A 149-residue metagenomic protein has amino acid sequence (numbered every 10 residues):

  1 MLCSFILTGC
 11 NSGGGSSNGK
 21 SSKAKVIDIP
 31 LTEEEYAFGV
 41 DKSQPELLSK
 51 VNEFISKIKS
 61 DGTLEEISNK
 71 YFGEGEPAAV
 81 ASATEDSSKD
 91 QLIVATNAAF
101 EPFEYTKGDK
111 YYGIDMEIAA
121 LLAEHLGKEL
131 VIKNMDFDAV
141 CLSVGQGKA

Functional and structural regions predicted by a protein language model:
M1-L2: Sec-dependent signal peptide hydrophobic core
F5-G9: C-terminal motif of bacterial Sec signal peptides marking the signal peptidase cleavage site
N11-G14: Bacterial signal peptide processing site
S22-L31: Short beta-strand->loop
E33-P45, S49, E53: A bilobed periplasmic-binding-protein/Venus flytrap-type ligand-binding module shared by bacterial periplasmic
E46, K50, F54, I58 (+3 more regions): Extracytoplasmic small-molecule ligand-binding "clamshell" domains of the periplasmic binding protein/Venus flytrap
S82-A83: Long, compositionally biased eukaryotic signaling regions
